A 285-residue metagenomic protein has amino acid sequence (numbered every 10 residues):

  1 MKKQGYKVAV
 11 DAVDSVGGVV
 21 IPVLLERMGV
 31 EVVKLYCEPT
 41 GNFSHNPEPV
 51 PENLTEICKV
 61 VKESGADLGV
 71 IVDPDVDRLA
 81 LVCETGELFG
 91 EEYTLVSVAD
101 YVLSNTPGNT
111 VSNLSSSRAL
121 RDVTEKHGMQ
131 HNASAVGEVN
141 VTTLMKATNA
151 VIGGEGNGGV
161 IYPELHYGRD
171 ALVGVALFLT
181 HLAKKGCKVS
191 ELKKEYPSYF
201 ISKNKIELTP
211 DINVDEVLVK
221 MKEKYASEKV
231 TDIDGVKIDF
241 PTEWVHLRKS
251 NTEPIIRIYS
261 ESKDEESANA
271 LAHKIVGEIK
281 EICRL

Functional and structural regions predicted by a protein language model:
M1-K185, L192: Phosphate-binding chemistry for phosphorylated carbohydrates and sugar-nucleotides
L68, T106-L285: Phosphate-binding and adjacent anionic-ligand microenvironments
